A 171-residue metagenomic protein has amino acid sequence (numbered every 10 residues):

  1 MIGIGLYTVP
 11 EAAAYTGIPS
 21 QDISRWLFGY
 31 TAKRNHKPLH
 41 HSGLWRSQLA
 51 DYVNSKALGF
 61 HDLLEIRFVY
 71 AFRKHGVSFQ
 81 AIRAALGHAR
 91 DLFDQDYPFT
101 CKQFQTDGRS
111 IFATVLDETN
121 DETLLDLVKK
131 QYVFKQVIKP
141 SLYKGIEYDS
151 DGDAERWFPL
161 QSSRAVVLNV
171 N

Functional and structural regions predicted by a protein language model:
M1-R25: Polyanion-binding surface elements
A14, R25, F68, A84-D91 (+2 more regions): Charged/polar, solvent-exposed surface patches and flexible loops
A32, L39-D126: DNA-contacting interfaces and partner/effector-binding or oligomerization modules in DNA-centric proteins
T106-F158: General nucleic-acid-binding
A154-N171: C-terminal accessory/binding modules appended to enzymatic or scaffolding proteins
